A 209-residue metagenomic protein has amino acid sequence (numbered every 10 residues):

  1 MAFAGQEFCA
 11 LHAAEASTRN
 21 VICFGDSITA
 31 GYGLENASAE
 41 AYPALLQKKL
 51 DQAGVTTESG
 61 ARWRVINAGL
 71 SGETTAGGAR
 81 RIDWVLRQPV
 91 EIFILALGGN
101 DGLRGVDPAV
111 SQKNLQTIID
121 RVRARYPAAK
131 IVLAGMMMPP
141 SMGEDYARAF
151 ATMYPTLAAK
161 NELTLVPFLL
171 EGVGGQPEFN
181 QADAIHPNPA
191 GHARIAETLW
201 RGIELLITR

Functional and structural regions predicted by a protein language model:
M1-E7: Bacterial N-terminal signal peptides
F8-L70, R81-R87: Serine-esterase "nucleophile elbow" of acetyl-processing enzymes
K48, G54, E58, G77-R209: Alpha-helical cap/lid subdomain in secreted, periplasmic, or secretory-pathway luminal O-acyl-processing enzymes
S71-A76: Acidic-and-aromatic substrate-binding clefts and catalytic sites of carbohydrate-active enzymes
